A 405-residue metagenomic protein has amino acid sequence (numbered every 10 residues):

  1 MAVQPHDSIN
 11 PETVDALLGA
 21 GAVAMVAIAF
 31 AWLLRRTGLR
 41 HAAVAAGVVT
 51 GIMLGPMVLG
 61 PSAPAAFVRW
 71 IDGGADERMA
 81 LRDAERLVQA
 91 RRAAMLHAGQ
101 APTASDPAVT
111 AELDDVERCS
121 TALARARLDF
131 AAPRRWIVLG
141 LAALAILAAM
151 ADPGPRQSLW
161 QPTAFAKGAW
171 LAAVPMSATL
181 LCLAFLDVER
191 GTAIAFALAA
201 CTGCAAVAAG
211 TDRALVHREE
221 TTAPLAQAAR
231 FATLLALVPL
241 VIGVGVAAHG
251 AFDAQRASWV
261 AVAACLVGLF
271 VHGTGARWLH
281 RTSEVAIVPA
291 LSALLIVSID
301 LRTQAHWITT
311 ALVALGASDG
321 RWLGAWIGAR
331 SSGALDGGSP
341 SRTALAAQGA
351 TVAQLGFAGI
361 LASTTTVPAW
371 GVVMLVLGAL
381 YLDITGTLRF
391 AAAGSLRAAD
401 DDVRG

Functional and structural regions predicted by a protein language model:
M1-G405: Transmembrane helical cores of multi-pass secondary ion antiporters/exchangers
